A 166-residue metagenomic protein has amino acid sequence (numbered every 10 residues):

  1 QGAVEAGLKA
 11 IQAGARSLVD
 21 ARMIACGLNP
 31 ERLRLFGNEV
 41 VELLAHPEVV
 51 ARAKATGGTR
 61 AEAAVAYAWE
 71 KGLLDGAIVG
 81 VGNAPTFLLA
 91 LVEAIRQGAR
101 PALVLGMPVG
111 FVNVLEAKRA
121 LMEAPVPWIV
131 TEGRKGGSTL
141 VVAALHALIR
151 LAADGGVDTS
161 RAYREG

Functional and structural regions predicted by a protein language model:
Q1-A10: A short, well-structured juxtamembrane/interface segment
G7, A68, L91, V141-L148: Buried hydrophobic packing segments
A10-G14, E31, K71, A94-G98 (+2 more regions): Change "in soluble alpha/beta enzymes" to "in soluble alpha/beta proteins
A21-I95, A102, P108-G110: Conserved mixed alpha/beta catalytic, RNA-binding, or beta-rich assembly cores of soluble enzyme, regulatory
L105-M107, V130-T131: Thr-Gly-centered strand-to-loop micro-motif
V112-G166: C-terminal functional extensions of proteins
